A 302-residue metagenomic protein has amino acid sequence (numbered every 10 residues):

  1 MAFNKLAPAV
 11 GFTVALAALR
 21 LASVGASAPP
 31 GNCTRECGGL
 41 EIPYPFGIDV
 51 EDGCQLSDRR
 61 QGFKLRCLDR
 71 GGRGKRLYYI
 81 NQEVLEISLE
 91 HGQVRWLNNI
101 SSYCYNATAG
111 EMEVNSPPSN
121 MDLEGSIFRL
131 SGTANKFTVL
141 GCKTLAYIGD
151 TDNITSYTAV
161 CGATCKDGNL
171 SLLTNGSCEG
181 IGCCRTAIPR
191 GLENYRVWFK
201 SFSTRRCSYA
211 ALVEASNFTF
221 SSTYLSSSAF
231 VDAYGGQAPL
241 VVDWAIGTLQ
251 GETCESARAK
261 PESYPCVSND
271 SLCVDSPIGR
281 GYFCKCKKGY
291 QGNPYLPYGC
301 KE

Functional and structural regions predicted by a protein language model:
A2-E302: Typically disulfide-stabilized, N-glycosylated extracellular/lumenal ectodomains of secreted and cell-surface proteins
